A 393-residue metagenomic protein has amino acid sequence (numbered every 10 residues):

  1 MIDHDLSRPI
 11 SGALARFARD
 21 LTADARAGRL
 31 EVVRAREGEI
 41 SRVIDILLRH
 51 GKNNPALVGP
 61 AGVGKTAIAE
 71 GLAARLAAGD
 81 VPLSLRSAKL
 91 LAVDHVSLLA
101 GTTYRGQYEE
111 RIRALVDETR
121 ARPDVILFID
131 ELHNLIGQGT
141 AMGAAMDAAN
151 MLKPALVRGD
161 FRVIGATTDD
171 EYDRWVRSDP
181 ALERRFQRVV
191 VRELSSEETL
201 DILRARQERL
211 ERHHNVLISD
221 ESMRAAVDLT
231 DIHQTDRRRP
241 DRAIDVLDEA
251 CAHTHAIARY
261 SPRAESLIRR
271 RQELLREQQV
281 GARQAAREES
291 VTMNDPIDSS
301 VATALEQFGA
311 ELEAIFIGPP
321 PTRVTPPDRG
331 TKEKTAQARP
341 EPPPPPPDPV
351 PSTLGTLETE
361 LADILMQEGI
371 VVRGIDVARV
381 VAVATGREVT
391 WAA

Functional and structural regions predicted by a protein language model:
M1-A393: AAA+ P-loop NTPase nucleotide-binding core of proteostasis motors
